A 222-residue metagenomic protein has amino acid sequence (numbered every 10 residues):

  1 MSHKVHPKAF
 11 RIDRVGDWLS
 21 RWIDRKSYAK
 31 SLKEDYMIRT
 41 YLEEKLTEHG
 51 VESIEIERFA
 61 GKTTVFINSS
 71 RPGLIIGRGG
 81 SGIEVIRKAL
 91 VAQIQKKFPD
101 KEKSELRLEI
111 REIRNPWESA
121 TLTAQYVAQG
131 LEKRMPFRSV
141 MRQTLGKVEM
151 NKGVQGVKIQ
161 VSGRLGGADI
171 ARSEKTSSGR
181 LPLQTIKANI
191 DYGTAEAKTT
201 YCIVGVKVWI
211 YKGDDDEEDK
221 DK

Functional and structural regions predicted by a protein language model:
M1-K222: RNA-contacting regions in translation and RNA-metabolism proteins, encompassing KH/S1 modules where present
